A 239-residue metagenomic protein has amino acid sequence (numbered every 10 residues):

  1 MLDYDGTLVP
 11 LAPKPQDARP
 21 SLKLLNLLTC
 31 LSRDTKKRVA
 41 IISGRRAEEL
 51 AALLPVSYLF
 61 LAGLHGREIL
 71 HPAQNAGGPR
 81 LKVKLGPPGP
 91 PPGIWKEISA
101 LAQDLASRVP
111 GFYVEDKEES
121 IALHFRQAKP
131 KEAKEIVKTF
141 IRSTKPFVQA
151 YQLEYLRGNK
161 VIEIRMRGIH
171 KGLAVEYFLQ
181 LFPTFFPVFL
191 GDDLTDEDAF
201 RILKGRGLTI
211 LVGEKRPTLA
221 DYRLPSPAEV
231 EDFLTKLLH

Functional and structural regions predicted by a protein language model:
M1-K14, I41, V175: Asp-based phosphoryl-transfer active-site loop
L8-A18, N159-R167: Glycine-rich phosphate-binding "P-loop"
R19-E115: Active-site phosphate-binding/coordination module
R46-H65, E132-Q152: Substrate-recognition/cap helix-loop segment adjacent to the acidic, metal-dependent catalytic center of Asp-based
L81-L85, R167, G172-H239: Mg2+-dependent phosphoryl-transfer enzymes with acidic/Ser/Thr/Gly-rich catalytic loops
F112-K117, E154-R157: Short beta-strand
E119-F125, V161-R165: A generic structural motif
A122-I136: A short secondary-structure junction motif
